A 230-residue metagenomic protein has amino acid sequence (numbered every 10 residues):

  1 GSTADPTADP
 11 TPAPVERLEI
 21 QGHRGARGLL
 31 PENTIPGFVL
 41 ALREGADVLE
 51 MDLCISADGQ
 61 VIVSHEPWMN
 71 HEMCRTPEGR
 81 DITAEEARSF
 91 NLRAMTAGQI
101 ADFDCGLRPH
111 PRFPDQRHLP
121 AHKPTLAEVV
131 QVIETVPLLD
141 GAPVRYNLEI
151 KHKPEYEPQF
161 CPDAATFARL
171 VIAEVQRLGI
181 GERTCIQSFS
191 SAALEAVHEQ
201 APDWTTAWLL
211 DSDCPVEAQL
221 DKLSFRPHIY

Functional and structural regions predicted by a protein language model:
G1-Y230: Phosphate-group recognition and catalysis centered on beta-loop-alpha active-site segments
